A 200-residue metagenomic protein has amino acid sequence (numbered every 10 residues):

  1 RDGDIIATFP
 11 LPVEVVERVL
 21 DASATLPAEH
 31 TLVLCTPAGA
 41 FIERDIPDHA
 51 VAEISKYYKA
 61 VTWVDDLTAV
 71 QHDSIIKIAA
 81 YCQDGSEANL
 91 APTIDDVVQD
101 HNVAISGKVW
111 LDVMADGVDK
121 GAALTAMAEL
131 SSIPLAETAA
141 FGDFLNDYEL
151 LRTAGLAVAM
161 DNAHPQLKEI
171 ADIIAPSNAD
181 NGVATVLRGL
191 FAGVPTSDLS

Functional and structural regions predicted by a protein language model:
R1-E17: Glycine/small-residue-rich loop that forms an oxyanion/phosphate-binding "nest" at active or ligand-binding sites
D4-I5, P47-A50, T93-D95, A154-L156 (+2 more regions): Short, glycine/charged-enriched secondary-structure capping and boundary segments
I6, H49, T62, V98 (+5 more regions): Residue-level signal for pocket-adjacent positions within structured domains
A7, L11, C82, A175: Catalytic cores of large soluble enzymes that bind and process phosphate-bearing ligands
R18, A22, E29-F141, L145-L150: Conserved acidic, metal-coordinating active-site core of Asp-based, Mg2+-dependent phosphoryl-transfer enzymes
L26-E29, G193: Phosphate/oxyanion-binding loops and surfaces in catalytic or ligand/nucleic-acid-binding neighborhoods
D112-S200: Mg2+-dependent phosphoryl-transfer enzymes with acidic/Ser/Thr/Gly-rich catalytic loops
